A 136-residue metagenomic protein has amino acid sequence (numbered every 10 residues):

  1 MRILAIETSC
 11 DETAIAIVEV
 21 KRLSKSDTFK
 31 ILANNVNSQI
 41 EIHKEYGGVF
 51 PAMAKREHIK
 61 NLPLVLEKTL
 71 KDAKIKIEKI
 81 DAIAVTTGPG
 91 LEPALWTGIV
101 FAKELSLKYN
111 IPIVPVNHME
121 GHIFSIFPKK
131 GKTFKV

Functional and structural regions predicted by a protein language model:
M1-V136: Short acidic/glycine-rich loops and adjacent helix/strand connectors that line catalytic pockets where negatively
